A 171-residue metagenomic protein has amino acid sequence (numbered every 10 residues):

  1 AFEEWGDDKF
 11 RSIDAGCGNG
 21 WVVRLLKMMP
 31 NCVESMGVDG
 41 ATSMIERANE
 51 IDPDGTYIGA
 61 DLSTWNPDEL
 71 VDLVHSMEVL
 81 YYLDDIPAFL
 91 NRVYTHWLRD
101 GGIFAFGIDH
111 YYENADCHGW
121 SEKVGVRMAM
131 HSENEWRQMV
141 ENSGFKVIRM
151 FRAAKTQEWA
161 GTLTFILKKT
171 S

Functional and structural regions predicted by a protein language model:
A1-D8: Conserved alpha-helix/loop element of class I SAM-dependent methyltransferases that forms part of the SAM/SAH-binding
I13-T64: Class I SAM-dependent methyltransferase SAM/SAH-binding core
H75: A conserved beta-strand element that flanks and buttresses the S-adenosyl-L-methionine
P87-D100: A short glycine-rich, Lys/Arg-flanked "PGG" loop and its adjoining helix->strand segment in the class I
G101-I108: Conserved beta-strand signature within the Rossmann-like core of class I S-adenosyl-L-methionine
D109-R127: Short, glycine-/aromatic-enriched active-site segment of Class I SAM-dependent methyltransferases
M128-S143: Short alpha-helix
A153-S171: Core SAM-dependent methyltransferase catalytic element
